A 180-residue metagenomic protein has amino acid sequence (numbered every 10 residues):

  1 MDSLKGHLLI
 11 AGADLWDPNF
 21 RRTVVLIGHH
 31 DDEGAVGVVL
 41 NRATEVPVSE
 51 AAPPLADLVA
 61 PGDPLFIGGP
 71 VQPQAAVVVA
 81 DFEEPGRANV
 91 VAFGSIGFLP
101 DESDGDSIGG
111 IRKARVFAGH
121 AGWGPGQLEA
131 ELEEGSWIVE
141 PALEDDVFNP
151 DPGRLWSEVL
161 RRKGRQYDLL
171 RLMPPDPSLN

Functional and structural regions predicted by a protein language model:
M1-N180: A short aromatic-anchored loop/beta-hairpin motif
